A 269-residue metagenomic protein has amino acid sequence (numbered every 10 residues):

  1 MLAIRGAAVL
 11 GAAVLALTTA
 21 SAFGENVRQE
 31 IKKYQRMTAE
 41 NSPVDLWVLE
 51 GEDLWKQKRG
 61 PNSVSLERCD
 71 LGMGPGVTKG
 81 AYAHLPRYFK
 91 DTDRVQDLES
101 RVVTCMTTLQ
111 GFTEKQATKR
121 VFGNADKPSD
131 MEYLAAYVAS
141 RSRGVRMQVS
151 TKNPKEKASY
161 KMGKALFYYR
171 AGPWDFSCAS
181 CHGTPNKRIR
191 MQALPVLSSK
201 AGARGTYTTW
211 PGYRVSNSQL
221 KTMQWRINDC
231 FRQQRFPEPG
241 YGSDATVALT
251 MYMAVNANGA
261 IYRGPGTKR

Functional and structural regions predicted by a protein language model:
M1-L10: Bacterial N-terminal signal peptides that target proteins for export
T19-A20: N-terminal signal peptide c-region/cleavage motif recognized by signal peptidases
F23-L46, K56-Y133, R143-G144, Y169-R269: Electron-transfer interface patches adjacent to heme c in soluble/periplasmic c-type cytochromes and di-/multiheme
R36-E52, V145-K164: Short, charged low-complexity linear segments at domain edges
L134-V138, S150-T151: Hydrophobic, well-structured mid-protein blocks that either form specific transmembrane helices
